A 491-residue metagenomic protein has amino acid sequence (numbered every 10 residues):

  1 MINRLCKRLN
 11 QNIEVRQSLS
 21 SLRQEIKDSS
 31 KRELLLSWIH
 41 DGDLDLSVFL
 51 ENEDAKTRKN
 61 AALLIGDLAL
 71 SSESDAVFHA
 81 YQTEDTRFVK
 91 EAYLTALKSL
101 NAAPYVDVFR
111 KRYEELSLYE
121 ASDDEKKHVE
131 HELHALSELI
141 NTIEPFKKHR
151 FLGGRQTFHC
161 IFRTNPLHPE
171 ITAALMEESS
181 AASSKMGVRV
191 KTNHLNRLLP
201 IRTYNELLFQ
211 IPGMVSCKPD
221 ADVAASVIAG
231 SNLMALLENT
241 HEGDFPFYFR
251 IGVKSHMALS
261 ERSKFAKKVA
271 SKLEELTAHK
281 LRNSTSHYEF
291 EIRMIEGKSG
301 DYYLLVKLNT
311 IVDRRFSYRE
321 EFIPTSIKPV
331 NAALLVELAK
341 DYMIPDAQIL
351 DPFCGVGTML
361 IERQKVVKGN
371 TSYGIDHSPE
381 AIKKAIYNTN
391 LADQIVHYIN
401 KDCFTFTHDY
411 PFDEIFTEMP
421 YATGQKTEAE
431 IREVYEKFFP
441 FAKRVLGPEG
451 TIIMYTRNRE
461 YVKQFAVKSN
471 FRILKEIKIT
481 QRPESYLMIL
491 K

Functional and structural regions predicted by a protein language model:
M1-L9, L35-F49, L70-Q82, A103-E115 (+2 more regions): Amphipathic alpha-helical scaffolding segments comprising HEAT/armadillo-like alpha-solenoid repeats
R8-E14, V48-K56, Q82-F88, E115-E120: Short coil turns that connect the paired helices of HEAT/ARM alpha-solenoid repeats
V15-S37, K59-L68, E91-L100, K127-L136: Structural detector for internal amphipathic alpha-helices that build alpha-solenoid repeat scaffolds
Q82, K98, Y113-L276: Non-catalytic nucleic-acid substrate-recognition regions in nucleic-acid-modifying enzymes
L236-P324: Non-catalytic substrate-recognition/targeting regions of SAM-dependent transferases
R319-V336: Conserved SAM-binding loop and adjacent beta-strand
A332-Y410: Conserved S-adenosyl-L-methionine
Y398-P483: S-adenosylmethionine
